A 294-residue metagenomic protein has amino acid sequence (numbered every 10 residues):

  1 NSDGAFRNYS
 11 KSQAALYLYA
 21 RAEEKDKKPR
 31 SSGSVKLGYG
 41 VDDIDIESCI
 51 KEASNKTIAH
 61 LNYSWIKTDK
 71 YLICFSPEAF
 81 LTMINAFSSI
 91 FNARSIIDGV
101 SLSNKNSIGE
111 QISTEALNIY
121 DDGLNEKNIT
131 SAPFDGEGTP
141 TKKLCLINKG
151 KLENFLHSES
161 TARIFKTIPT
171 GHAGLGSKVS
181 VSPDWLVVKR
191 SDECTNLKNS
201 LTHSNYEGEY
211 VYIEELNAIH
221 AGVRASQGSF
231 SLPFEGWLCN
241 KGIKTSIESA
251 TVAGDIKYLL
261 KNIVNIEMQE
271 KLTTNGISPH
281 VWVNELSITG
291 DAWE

Functional and structural regions predicted by a protein language model:
N1-E294: N-terminal small-residue-enriched
